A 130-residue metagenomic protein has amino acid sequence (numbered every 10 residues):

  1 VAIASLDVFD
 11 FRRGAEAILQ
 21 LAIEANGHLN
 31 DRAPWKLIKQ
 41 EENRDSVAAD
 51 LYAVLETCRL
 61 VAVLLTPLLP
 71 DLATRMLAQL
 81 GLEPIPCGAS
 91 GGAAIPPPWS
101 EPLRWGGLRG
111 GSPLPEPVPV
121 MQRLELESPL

Functional and structural regions predicted by a protein language model:
A4, F9, L19-L130: Basic, alpha-helical terminal appendages of large translation-related enzymes
R12: Aromatic-residue-lined binding/catalytic grooves and analogous aromatic/hydrophobic interfacial grooves in multimeric
A15-E16: A loop-to-helix transmembrane entry motif
